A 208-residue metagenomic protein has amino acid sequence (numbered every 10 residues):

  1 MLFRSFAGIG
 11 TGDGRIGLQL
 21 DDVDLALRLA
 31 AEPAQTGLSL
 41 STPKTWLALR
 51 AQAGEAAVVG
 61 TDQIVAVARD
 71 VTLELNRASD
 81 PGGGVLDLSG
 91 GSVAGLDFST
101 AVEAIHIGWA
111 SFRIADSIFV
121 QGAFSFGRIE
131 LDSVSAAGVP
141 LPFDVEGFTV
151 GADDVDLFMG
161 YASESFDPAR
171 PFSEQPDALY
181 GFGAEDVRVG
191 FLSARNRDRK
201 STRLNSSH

Functional and structural regions predicted by a protein language model:
F3-R203: N-terminal low-complexity, acidic/Ser/Thr/Gly/Pro-rich segments that act as secretory/membrane-targeting modules
L204-H208: Short "domain-exit" segments at the C-terminal end of structured domains
